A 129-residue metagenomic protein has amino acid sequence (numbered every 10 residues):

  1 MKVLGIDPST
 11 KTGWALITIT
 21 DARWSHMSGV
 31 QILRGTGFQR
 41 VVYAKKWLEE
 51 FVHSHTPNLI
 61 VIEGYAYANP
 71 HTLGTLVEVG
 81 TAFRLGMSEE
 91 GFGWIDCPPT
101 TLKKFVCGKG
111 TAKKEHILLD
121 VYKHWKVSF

Functional and structural regions predicted by a protein language model:
M1-F129: Phosphate- and other anionic-substrate recognition elements at nucleic-acid/protein interfaces
